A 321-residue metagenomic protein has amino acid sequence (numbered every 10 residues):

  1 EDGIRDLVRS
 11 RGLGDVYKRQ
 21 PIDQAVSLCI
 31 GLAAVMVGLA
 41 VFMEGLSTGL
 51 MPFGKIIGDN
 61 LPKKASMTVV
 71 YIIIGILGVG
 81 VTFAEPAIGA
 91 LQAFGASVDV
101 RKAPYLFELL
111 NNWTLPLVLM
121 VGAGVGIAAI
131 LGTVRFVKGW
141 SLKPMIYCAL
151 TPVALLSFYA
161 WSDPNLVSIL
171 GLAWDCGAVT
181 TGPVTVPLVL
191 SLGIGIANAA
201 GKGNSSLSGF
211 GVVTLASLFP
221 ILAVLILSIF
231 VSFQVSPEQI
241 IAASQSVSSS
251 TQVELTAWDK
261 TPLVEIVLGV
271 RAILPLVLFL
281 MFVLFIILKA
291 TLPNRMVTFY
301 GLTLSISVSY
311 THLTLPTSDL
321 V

Functional and structural regions predicted by a protein language model:
E1-Y17, H312, T317-V321: Single conserved hydrophobic/aromatic residue that forms the stacking wall/gate of nucleotide- or nucleobase-binding
S10, V35-T48, V79-A90, A123-L131 (+7 more regions): Transmembrane alpha-helical segments of multi-pass membrane transport proteins and ion-pumping complexes
V16, I229-F230, E238: Active-site loops and adjacent core secondary-structure elements that bind or stabilize anionic groups
K18-R19, G126-K143, S162, L166-I169 (+2 more regions): Membrane-water interface regions at transmembrane-helix termini and the short interhelical loops of multi-pass membrane
P21-I30, L110-L117, G177-V179, D259-R271: Interfacial loop-to-helix junctions that mark the boundaries of transmembrane helices in multi-pass membrane
D23-A40, R295-V308: Loop-to-helix transition at the N-terminal end of transmembrane alpha-helices
S47-S66, A90-P104, S318: Flexible loop linkers connecting adjacent transmembrane helices in multi-pass alpha-helical membrane transporters
M67-L155: Helix-loop-helix junctions within the multi-pass membrane cores of secondary transporters/permeases
